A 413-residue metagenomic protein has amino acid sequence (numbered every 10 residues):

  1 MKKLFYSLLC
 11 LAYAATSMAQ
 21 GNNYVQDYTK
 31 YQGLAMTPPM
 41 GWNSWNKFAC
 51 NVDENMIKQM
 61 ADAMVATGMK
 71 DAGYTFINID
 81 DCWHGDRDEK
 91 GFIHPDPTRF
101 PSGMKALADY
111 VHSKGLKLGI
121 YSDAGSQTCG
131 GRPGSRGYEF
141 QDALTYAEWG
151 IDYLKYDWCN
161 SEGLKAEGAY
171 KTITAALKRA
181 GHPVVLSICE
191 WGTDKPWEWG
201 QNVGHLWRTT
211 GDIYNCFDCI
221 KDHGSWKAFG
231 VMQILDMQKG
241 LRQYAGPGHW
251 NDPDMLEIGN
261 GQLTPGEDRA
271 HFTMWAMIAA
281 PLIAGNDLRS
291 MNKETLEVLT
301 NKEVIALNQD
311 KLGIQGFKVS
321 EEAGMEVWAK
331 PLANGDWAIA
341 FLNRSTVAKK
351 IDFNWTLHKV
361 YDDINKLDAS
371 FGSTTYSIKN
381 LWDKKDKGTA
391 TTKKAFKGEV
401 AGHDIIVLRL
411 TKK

Functional and structural regions predicted by a protein language model:
M1-G21: Bacterial Sec-dependent N-terminal signal peptides
Q20-E54, K58: N-terminal module-boundary/linker segments of secreted carbohydrate-active enzymes
P38-S44, G73-I79, K117-S122, D152-D157 (+7 more regions): Structural recognition of the beta-strand scaffold that forms the well-ordered cores of secreted hydrolase catalytic
M60, M64-G163: Aromatic-lined carbohydrate-binding/catalytic grooves of carbohydrate-active enzymes
V185-D287: Glycan-recognition surfaces
A270-V319: Catalytic cores of secreted or luminal carbohydrate-active enzymes
W275-I278, I283-G285, E321-K366: Carbohydrate-binding surface patches
T389-K413: C-terminal beta-strand-rich structural cap/linker in extracellular carbohydrate-active enzymes
